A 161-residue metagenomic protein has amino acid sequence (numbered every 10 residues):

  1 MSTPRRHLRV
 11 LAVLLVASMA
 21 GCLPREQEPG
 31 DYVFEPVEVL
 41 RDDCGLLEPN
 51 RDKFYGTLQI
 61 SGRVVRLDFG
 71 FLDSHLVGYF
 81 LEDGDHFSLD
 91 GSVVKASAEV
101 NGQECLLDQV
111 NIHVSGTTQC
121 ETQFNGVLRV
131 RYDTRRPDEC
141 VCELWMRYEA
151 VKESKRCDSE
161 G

Functional and structural regions predicted by a protein language model:
M1-L11: Bacterial N-terminal signal peptides that target proteins for export
M19-G21: C-terminal motif of bacterial Sec signal peptides marking the signal peptidase cleavage site
L23-R25: Bacterial signal peptide processing site
Q27-G70, A96-V114, Y132-R147, K152-R156: Short, solvent-exposed loop/hinge segments that bridge or flank secondary-structure elements
Y32, F87-G91, C120-Y132: A short hydrophobic beta-strand element
T57-V65, L81-F87, S115-N125: Short, solvent-exposed coil/turn segments at beta-strand boundaries
R63-D90, A96: Interface amphipathic segments
C157-G161: Short, solvent-exposed mixed-charge patches
